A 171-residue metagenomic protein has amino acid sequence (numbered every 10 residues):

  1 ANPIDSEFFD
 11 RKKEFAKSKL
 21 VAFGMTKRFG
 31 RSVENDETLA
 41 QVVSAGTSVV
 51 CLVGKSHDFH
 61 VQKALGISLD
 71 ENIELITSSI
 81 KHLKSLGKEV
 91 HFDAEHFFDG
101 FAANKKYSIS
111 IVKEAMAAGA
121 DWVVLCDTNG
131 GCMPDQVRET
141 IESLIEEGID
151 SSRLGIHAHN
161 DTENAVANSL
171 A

Functional and structural regions predicted by a protein language model:
A1, E7-F15, R28-L154, L170-A171: Alpha/beta enzyme core
K19-G24: A glycine-rich helix N-cap at a beta->alpha junction
H159-A171: Thiamine diphosphate
